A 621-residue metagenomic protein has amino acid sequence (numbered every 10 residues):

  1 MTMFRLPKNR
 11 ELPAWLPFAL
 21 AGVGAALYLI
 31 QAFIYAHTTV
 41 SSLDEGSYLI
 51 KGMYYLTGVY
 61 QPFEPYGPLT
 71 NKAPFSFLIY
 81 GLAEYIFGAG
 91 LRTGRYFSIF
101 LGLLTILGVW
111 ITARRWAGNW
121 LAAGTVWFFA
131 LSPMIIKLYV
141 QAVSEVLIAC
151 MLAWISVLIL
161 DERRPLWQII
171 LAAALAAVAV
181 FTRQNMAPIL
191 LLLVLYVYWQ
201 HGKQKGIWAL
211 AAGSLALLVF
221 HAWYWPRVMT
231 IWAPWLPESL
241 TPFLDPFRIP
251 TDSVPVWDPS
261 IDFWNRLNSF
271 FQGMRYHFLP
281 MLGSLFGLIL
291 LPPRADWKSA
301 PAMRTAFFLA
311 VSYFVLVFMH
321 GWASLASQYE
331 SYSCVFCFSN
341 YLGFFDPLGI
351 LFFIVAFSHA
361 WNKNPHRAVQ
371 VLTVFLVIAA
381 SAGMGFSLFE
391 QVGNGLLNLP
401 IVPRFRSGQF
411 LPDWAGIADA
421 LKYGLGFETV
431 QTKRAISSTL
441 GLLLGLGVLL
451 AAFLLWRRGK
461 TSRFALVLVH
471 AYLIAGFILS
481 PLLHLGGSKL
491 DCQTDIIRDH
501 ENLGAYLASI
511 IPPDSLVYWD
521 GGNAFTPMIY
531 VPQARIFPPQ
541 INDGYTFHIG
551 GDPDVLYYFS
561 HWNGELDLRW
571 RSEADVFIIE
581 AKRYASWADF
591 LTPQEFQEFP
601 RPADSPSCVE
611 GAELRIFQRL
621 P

Functional and structural regions predicted by a protein language model:
M1-Q31, L210-A212, P292-A310, L450-L473: Start-transfer (signal-anchor) and selected internal transmembrane alpha helices of multi-pass inner/ER membrane
M3-E11, L158, P165, I169 (+4 more regions): Perimembrane helix-loop-helix junctions
I30-Q31, G202-P293, A310-A323, I378-I401: Membrane-lumen/periplasm interface segments of specific transmembrane helices in polyprenyl phosphate-linked
F33-L43, L56-L78, Y85-R95: Membrane-proximal lumenal/periplasmic loop motifs of glycosylation machinery
S42-L43, M134-L147: Short acidic/glycine- and proline-prone juxtamembrane loop motifs at membrane-interface regions of multi-pass membrane
G108, F128, L147-R164, I170-A176 (+2 more regions): Specific aromatic-rich, kink-prone transmembrane helix
Q272-F307, F314, G349-H359, L372-V374 (+1 more regions): Hydrophobic, aromatic-rich transmembrane alpha-helices and their immediate juxtamembrane boundary segments
T494-R498, A508-I549, E573-A581: Short periplasmic/luminal acceptor-recognition loop of GT-C membrane glycosyltransferases, typified by
